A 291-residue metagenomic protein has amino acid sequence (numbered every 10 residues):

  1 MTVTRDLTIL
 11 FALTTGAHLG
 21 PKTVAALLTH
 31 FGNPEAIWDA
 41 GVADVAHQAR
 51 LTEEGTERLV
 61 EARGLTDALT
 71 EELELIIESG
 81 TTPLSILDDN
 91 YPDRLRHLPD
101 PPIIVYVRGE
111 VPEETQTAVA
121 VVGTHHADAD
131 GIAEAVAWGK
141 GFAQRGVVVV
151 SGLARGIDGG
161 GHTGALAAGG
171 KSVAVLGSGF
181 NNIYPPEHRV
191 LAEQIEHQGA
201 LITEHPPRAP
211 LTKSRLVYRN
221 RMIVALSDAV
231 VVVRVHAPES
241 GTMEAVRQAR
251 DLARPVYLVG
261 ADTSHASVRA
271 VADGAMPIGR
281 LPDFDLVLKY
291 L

Functional and structural regions predicted by a protein language model:
M1-D6, S85-L291: Glycine-biased, small-residue-rich flexible motifs in mid-sequence functional cores and linkers
M1-L87: Short, small/acidic-rich helices and loops at N termini and domain boundaries of DNA replication/processing enzymes
